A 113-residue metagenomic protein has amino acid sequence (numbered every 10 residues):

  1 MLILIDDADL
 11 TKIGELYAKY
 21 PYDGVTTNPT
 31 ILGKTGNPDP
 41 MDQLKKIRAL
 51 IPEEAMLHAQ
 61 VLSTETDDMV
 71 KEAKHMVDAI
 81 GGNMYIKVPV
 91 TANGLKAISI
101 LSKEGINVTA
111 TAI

Functional and structural regions predicted by a protein language model:
L2-I13, K19-Y22, T27-N107: Active-site beta->alpha loop and helix N-cap motifs at the rims of alpha/beta catalytic domains
T109-I113: A short glycine-rich beta-strand->turn/loop micro-motif centered on a GG-aromatic cluster
